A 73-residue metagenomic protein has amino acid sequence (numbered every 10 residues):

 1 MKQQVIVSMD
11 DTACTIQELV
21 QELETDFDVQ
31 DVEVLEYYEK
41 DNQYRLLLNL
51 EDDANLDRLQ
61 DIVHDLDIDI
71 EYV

Functional and structural regions predicted by a protein language model:
M1-D11, Y44-L46: Short glycine-/aliphatic-rich beta-strand segments at the starts of folded cytosolic domains
I6, I16, I62, I68-I70: Weak global preference for isoleucine
S8-D10, L35, N49-E51, E71-V73: A structural detector for beta-sheet-dominated domains
D10-D31, L59: Short amphipathic alpha-helix segments
Q21-L23, E39, I62-H64, Y72: Generic preference for flexible, low-structure residues
E24-D57: Acidic, low-complexity, intrinsically disordered interaction modules
V29-V34, H64-V73: Conserved short beta-strand edge segments in small beta-sheet-based binding/regulatory domains
A54-L66: Charge-rich, low-aromatic oligomerization/scaffolding segments with amphipathic character
